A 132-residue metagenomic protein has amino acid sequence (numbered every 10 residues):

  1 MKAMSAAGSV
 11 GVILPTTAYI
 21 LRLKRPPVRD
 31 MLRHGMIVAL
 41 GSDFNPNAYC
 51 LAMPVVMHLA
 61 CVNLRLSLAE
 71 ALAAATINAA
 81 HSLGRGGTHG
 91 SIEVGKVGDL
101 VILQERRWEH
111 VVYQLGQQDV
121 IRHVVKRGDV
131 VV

Functional and structural regions predicted by a protein language model:
M1-T88, G116, V130: Active-site-adjacent C-terminal substructures of enzyme catalytic domains
A75-I77, V97-V132: C-terminal cap of metal-dependent C-N hydrolases
